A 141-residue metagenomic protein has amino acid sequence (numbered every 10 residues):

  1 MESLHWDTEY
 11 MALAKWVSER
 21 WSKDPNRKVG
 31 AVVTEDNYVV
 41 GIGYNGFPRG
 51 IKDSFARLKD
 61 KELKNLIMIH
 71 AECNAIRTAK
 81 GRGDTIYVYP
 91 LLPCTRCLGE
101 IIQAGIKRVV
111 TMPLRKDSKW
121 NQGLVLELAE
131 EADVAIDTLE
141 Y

Functional and structural regions predicted by a protein language model:
M1-Y141: Zinc-dependent deaminase catalytic domain
